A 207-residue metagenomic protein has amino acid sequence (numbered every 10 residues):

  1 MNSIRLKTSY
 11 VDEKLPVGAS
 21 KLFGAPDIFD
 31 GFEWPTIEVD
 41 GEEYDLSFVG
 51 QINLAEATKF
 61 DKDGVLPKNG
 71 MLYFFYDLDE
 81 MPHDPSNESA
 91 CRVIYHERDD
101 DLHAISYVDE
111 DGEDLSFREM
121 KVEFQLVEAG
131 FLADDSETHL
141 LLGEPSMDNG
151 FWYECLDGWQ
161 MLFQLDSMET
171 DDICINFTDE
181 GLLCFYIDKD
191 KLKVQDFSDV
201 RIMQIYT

Functional and structural regions predicted by a protein language model:
M1-T207: Preference for intrinsically disordered or flexible, low-complexity segments and adjacent hinge/connector residues
